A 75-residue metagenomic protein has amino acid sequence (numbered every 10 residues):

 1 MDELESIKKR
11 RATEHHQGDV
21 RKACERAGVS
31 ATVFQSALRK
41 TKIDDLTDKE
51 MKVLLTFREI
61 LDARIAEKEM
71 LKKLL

Functional and structural regions predicted by a protein language model:
M1-Q17: Short, amphipathic alpha-helical "recognition" segments used to contact nucleic acids or chromatin
H15, K40-D44, R58: Short linear motifs centered on Gly/Pro in flexible linkers and helix caps
K22-C24: Short alpha-helical "recognition helix" segments of helix-turn-helix
S30-D45: Recognition helix of helix-turn-helix/homeodomain-like DNA-binding domains that insert into the DNA major groove
D45-E67: Short Lys/Arg-enriched helix C-cap and helix-to-coil transition segments that create basic nucleic-acid-contact patches
A66-L75: Helix-turn-helix/homeodomain-like alpha-helical modules used for DNA recognition and transcription-factor dimerization
